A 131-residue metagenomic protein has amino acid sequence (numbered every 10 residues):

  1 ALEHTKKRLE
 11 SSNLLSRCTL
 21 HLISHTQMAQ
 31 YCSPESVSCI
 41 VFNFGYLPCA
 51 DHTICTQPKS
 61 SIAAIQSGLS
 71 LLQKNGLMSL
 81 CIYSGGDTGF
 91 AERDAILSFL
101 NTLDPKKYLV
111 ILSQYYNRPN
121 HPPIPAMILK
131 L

Functional and structural regions predicted by a protein language model:
L2-K6, E10, L97, N101-D104: Class I S-adenosyl-L-methionine
E3-S38: S-adenosyl-L-methionine
Q27, Y46-L47, Y83-D87: Short "lid" loop at the C-terminus of a central beta-strand within the Rossmann-like core of SAM-dependent
M28-Y31, C39, S61-S70: Short, charged beta->alpha transition segments
Y31, G86-L131: Class I S-adenosyl-L-methionine
V41-A64: Mobile active-site "lid"/loop adjacent to the S-adenosyl-L-methionine
T53-T56, C81-D87: Short, glycine/charged-rich beta-strand-loop motifs at protein surfaces that mediate ligand recognition and catalysis
A64, S70-I82: Conserved beta-strand signature within the Rossmann-like core of class I S-adenosyl-L-methionine
